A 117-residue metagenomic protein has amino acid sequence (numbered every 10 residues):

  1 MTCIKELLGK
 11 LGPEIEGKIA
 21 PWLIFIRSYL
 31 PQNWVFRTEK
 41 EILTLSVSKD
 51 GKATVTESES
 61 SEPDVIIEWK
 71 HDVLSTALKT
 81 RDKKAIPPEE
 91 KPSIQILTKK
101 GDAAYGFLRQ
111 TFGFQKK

Functional and structural regions predicted by a protein language model:
M1-K117: Feature captures hydrophobic
